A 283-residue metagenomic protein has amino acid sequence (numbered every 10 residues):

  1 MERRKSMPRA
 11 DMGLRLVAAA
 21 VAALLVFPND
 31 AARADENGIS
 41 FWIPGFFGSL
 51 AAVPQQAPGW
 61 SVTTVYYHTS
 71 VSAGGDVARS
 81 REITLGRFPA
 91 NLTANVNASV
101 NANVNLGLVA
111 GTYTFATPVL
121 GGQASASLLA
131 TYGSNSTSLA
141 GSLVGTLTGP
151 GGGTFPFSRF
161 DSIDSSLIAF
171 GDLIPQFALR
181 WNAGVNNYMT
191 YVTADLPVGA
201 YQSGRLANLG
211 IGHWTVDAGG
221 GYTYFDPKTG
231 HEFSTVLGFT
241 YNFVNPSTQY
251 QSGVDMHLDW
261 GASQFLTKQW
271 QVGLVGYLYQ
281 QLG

Functional and structural regions predicted by a protein language model:
A31-N105, V109: N-terminal, post-signal peptide beta-strand-biased segments of exported outer-membrane/organellar beta-barrel and other
D35-G38, A51-G59, V71-G75, A116-S125 (+4 more regions): Short loop/turn motifs that connect adjacent beta-strands in outer-membrane beta-barrel proteins
G38, E82-T84, P246-G283: Outer membrane beta-barrel transmembrane domains
S40-I43, V62-S70, A126-S134, T190-L196 (+3 more regions): Transmembrane beta-barrel strands of outer-membrane/channel proteins
G48-S49, N91-S99, S158-D164, Q202-N208 (+2 more regions): Extracellular loop and loop/strand-boundary signature of outer-membrane beta-barrel proteins
A52, T64, V109-F115, P175-W181 (+5 more regions): Residues on the lipid-exposed face of transmembrane beta-strands in outer-membrane beta-barrel proteins
P58, N101-G107, G141-V144, L167-L173 (+2 more regions): Residues that define the transmembrane beta-barrel architecture of outer-membrane proteins
G74-R81, T137-L147, T190-V192, A200-N208 (+3 more regions): Outer-membrane beta-barrel translocator domains and adjoining extracellular loop/strand segments of Gram-negative
